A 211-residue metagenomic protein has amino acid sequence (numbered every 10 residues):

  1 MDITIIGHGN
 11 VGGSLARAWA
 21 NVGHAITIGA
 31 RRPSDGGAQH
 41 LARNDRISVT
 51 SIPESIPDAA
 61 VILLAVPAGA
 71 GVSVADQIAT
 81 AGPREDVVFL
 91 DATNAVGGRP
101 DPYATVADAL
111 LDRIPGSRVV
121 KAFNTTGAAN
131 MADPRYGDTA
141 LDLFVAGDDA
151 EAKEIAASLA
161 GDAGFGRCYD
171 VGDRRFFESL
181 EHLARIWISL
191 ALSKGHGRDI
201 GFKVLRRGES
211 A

Functional and structural regions predicted by a protein language model:
M1-Q39: NAD(P)+-binding Rossmann beta1-loop-alpha1 motif at the extreme N-terminus of oxidoreductases
S14, A18, R113, L159: Rossmann-fold NAD(P)-dependent oxidoreductase module
G23, D58-A60, S117, F165: Short, well-ordered alpha-helix to beta-strand connector turns
N44-V88, A92-A95: Rossmann-like NAD(P)-binding element
E85, A92-Y136: Rossmann-fold NAD(P)-binding glycine/threonine-rich loop
D142-A211: Active-site-lining helix/loop region of Rossmann-like oxidoreductase modules
